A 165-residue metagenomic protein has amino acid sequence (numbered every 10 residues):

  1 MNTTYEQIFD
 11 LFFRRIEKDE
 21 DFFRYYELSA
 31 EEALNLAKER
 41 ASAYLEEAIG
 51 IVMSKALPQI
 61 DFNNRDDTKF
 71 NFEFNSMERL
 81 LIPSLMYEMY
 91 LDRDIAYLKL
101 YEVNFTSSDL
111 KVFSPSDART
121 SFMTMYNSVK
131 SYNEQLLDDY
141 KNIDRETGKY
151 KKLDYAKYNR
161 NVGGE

Functional and structural regions predicted by a protein language model:
M1-F74, N142, G148-E165: Conserved short "hinge" loops at termini or chain/domain junctions
L57, D61, L91-V103: Short, solvent-exposed secondary-structure capping/transition elements
R65-S76, N104-P115, R119: Short, exposed interaction segments that mediate macromolecular assembly or regulatory contacts
N75-A96: Elongated alpha-helical scaffolds
E78-L85, K111-T124, K152-E165: A short, terminal or domain-edge coil/loop segment
A96-V112, D139-Y155: Long amphipathic alpha-helical coiled-coil segments
S114-K149: Polybasic, proline/glycine-rich intrinsically disordered low-complexity segments
